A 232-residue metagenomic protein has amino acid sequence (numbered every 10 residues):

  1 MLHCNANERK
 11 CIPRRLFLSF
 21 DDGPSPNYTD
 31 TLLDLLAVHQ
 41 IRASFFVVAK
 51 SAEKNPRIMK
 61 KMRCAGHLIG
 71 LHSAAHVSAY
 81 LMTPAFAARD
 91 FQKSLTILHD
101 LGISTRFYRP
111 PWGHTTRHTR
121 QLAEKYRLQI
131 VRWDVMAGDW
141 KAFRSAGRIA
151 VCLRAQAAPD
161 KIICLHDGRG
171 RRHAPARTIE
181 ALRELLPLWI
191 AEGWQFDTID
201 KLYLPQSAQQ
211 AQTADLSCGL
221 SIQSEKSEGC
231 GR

Functional and structural regions predicted by a protein language model:
M1-C11, V38, E53, A176-R232: C-terminal domain-boundary segment and adjacent tail
M1-S78, F86, D90-I97, I103 (+3 more regions): Active-site beta->alpha N-cap acidic-glycine motif
F20-D22, V47-K50, L71-S73, R109-W112 (+3 more regions): A cross-domain feature marking catalytic cores of carbohydrate-active enzymes and several ubiquitous metabolic/repair
V77-M82, D139-K141, G170-R172: A short acidic, helix-capping loop that chelates divalent metal ions and anchors anionic groups
F86-F91, R144-A150, A176-L182: Charged helix-capping and loop-helix junction motifs
R106, H114, R120-Q156, W194-P205: His/Asp/Glu-enriched short active-site or ligand-binding loop at hydrolase and phosphoryl-transfer sites
